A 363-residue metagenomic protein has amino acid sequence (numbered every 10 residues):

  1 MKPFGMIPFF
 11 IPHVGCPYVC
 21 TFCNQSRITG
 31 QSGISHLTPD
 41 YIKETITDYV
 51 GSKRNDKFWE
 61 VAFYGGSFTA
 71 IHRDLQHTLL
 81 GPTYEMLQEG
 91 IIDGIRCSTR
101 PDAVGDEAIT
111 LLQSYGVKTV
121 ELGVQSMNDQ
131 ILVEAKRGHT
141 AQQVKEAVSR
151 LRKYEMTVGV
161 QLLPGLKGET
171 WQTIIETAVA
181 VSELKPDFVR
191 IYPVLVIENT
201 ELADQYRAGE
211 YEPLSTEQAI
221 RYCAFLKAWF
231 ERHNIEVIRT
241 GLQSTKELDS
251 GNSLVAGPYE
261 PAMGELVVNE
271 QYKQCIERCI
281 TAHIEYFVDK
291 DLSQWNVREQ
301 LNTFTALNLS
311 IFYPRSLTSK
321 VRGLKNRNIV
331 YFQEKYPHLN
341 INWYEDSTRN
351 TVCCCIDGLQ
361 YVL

Functional and structural regions predicted by a protein language model:
M1-G30, K43, T47-T69, S98-R100 (+2 more regions): N-terminal pre-triad scaffold of radical SAM enzymes
K2-G5, Y211-L363: Auxiliary Fe-S-binding modules of radical SAM enzymes
P12-C16, Y192-I197, Q243: Short glycine-enriched loops at secondary-structure junctions
Y18-C20, I197-A203, L248-S250: Short acidic/His/Gly/Ser-rich catalytic and metal-binding motifs that mark active-site loops of diverse hydrolases
I28-D40, E44, G65-I220: Conserved non-cysteine loop/helix-boundary elements of the Radical SAM core domain that shape
E44-S52, P82-M86, L111, R150 (+4 more regions): A generic secondary-structure signal
K53-F58, E89-I92, Q300-L307: Short helix-terminating capping/connector loops at secondary-structure junctions
W59, D93, K118, D187 (+2 more regions): Short acidic/polar active-site loop segments enriched in Thr and Asp
